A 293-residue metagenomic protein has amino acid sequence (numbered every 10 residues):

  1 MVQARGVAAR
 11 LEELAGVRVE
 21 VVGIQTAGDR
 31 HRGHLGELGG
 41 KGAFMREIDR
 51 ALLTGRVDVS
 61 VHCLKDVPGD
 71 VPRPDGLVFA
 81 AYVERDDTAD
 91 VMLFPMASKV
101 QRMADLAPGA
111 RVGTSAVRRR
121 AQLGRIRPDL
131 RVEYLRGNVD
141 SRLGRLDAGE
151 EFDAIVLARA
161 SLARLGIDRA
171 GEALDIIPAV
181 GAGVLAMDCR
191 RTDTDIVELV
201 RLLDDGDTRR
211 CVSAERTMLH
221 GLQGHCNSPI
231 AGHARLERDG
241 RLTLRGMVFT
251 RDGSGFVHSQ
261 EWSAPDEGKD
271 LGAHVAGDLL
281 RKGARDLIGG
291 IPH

Functional and structural regions predicted by a protein language model:
M1-L38, C63-V67, R125-H293: Small-molecule-sensing regulatory modules
R5, A9, R46, R50 (+3 more regions): N-terminal, well-ordered alpha-helical segments
G33-V59: Short, structured active-site "lid" loops
E47-I48, R119, R142, V275: Residues within well-ordered alpha-helices
G55, D87, P108, G149-E150: Structured loop/turn residues at beta-strand edges in well-structured enzyme cores
L64-P68, R73-D129: A conserved helix-loop-strand patch within extracytoplasmic ligand-binding domains of the periplasmic binding
